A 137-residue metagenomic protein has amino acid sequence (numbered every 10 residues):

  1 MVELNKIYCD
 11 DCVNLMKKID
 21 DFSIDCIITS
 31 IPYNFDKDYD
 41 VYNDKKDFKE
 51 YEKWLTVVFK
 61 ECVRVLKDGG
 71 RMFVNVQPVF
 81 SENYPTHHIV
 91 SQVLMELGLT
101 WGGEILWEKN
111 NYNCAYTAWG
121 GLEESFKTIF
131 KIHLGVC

Functional and structural regions predicted by a protein language model:
M1-C137: Core catalytic lobe of class I
